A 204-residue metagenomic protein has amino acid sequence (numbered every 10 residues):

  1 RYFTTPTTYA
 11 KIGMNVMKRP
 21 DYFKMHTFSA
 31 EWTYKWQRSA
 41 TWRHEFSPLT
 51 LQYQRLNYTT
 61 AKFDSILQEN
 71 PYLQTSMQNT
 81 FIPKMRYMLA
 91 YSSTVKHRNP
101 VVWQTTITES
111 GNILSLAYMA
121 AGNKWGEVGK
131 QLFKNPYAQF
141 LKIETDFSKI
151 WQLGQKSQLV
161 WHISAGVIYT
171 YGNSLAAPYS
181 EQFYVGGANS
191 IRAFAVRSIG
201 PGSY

Functional and structural regions predicted by a protein language model:
Y2-G166, G186-A188, S203-Y204: Transmembrane beta-strand segments of outer-membrane beta-barrel domains in Gram-negative and organellar OMPs
E69, N173-Y204: Outer membrane beta-barrel transmembrane domains
